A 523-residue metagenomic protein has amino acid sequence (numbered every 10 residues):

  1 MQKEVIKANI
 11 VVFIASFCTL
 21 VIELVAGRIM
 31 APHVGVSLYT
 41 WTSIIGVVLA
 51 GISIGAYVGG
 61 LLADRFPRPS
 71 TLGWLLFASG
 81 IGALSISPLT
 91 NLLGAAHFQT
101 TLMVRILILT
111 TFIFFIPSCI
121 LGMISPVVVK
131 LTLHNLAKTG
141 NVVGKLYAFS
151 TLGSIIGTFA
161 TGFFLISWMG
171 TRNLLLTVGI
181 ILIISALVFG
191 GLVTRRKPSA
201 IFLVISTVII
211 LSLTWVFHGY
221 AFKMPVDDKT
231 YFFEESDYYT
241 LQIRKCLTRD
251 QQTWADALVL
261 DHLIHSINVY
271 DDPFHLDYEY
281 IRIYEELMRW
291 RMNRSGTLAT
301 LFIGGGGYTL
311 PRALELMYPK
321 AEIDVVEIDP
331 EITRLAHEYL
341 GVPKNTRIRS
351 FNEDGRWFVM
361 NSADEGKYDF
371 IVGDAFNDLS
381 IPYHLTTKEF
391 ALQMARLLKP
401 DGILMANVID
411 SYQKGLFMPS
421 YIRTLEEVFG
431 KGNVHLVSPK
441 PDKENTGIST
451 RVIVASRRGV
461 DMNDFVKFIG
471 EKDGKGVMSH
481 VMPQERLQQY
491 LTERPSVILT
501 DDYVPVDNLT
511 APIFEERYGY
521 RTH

Functional and structural regions predicted by a protein language model:
M1-F233, K245-W254, H262-H265, R289-L298 (+11 more regions): Alpha-helical transmembrane segments of multi-pass membrane proteins
Q242, G447-H523: SAM/dcSAM-binding transferase cores
D250-W254, H265-V269, M462-D464, I498-L499: Short, solvent-exposed loop/turn elements at domain surfaces
I267-R291: Class I SAM-dependent methyltransferase Rossmann-like catalytic core, especially the SAM/SAH-binding loop
F302-G305, E327: Class I SAM-dependent methyltransferase core
G304-R312: Glycine-rich SAM-binding Motif I of class I
T333-R334: Short alpha-helix immediately C-terminal to the canonical SAM-binding loop
L379-T386: Glycine/threonine-rich flexible loop motifs
